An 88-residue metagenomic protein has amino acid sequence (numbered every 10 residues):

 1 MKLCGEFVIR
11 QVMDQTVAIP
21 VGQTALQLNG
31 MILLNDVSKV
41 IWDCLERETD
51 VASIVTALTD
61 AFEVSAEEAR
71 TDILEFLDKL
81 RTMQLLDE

Functional and structural regions predicted by a protein language model:
M1-K39, D43-E46: Acidic, low-complexity/disordered tracts enriched in E/D and polar residues
G30-E88: Long, charge-rich, low-complexity alpha-helical segments
